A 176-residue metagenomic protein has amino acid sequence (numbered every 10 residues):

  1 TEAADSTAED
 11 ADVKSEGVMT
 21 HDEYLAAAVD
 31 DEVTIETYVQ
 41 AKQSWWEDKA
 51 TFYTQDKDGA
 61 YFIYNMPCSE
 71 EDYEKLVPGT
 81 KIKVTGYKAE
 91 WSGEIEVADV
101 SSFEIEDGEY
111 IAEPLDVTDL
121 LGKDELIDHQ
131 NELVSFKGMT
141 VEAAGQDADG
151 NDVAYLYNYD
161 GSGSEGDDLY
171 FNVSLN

Functional and structural regions predicted by a protein language model:
T1-T7: Sec-dependent signal peptide cleavage junction
A8-N176: OB-fold single-stranded nucleic acid-binding module
